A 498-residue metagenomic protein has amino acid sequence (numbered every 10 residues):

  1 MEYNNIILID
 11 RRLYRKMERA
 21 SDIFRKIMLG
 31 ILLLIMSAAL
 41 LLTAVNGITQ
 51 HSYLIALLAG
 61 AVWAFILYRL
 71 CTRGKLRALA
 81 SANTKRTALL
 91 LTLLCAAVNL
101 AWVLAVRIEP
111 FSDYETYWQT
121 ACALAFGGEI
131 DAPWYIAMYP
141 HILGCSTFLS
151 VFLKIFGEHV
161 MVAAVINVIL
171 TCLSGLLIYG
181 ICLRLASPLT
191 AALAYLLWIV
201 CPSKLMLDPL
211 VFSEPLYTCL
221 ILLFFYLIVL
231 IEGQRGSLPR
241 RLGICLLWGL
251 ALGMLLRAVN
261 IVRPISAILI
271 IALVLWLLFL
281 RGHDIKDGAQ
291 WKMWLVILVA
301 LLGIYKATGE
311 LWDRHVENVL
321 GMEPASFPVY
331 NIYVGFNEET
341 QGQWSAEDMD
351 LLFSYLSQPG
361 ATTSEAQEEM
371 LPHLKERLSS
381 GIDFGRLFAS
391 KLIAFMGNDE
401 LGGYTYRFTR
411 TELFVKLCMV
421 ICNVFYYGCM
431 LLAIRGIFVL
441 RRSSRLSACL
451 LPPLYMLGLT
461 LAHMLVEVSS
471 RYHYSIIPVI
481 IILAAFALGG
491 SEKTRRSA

Functional and structural regions predicted by a protein language model:
M1-A101, G282, A289-V299: Start-transfer (signal-anchor) and selected internal transmembrane alpha helices of multi-pass inner/ER membrane
A44-A59, V162, L387-L459: Membrane-interface anchor segments at the N-terminal boundary of transmembrane helices in multi-pass membrane enzymes
T72, V165-L185, L223, L431-F438: Transmembrane-helix motifs of polytopic, lipid-linked glycan transferases
C95-A96, N167, L193-V200, Y226 (+2 more regions): Short helix- or helix-capping micro-motifs that position conserved polar/aromatic residues at function-defining sites
V106-T120, F126-F148, G157-M161, P324-A325 (+1 more regions): Extracytoplasmic catalytic/substrate-binding loops of multi-pass membrane glycan-assembly enzymes
I178-V200, C219, R241, R445-P452: Transmembrane-helix signature of polytopic, membrane-embedded enzymes that assemble or transfer cell-envelope glycans
S203-Y217, V262: Short acidic/glycine- and proline-prone juxtamembrane loop motifs at membrane-interface regions of multi-pass membrane
E310-L401: Membrane-proximal stem/loop segments at transmembrane-domain junctions that anchor or position
